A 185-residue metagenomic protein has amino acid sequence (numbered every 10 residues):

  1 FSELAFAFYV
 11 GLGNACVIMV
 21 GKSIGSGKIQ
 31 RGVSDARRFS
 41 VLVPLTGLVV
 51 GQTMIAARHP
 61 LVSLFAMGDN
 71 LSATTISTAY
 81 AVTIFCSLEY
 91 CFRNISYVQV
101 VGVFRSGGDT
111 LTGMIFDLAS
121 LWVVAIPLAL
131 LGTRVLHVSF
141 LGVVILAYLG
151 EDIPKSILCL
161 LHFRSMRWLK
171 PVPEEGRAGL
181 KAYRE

Functional and structural regions predicted by a protein language model:
F1, R38-L45, V49, F85-L88 (+3 more regions): Hydrophobic residues within alpha-helical transmembrane segments of multi-pass solute transporters/permease subunits
F1-A5, L71-Q99: Alpha-helical transmembrane segments of multi-pass membrane proteins
F1-R58, N94-G113: Small-residue-rich hydrophobic transmembrane alpha-helices
K22, S63-M67, S106, T133-R134 (+1 more regions): Transmembrane helix-loop junction
G51-A73: Short membrane-interface helical motifs at transmembrane helix boundaries in multi-pass membrane transporters
P60, L121-S156, L161, R167-R177: Membrane-interface helix-loop junctions in multi-pass transport and translocation proteins
I84-F85, R177-E185: Transmembrane alpha-helical segments of multi-pass transport proteins
F85-V100, E151-M166: Hydrophobic alpha-helical segments of multi-pass membrane transport proteins
